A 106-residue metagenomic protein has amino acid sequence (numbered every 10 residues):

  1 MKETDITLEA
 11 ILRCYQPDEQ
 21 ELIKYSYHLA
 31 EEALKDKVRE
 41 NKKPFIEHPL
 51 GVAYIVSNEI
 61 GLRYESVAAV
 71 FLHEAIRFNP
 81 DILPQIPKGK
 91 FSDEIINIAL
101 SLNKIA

Functional and structural regions predicted by a protein language model:
M1-A106: Active-site helical microenvironments for divalent-metal-assisted chemistry
